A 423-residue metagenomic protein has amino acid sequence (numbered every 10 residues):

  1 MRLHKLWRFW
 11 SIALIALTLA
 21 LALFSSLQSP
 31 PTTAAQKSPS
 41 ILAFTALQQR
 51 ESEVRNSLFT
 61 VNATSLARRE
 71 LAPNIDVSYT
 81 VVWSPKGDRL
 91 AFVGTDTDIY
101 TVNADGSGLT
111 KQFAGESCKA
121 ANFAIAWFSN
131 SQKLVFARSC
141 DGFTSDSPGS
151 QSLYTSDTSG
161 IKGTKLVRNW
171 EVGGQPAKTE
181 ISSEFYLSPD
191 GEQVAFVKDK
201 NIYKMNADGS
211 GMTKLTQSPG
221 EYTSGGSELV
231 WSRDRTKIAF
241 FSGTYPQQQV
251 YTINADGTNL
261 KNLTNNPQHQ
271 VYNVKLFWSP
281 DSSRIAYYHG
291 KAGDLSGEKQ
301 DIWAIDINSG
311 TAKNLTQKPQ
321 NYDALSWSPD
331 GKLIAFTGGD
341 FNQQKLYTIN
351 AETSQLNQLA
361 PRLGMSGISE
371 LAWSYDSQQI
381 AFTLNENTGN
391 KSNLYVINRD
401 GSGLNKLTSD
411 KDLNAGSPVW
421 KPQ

Functional and structural regions predicted by a protein language model:
R2-L14: N-terminal Sec-pathway targeting helices
A13-F24: Bacterial N-terminal signal peptides
F24-P30: Membrane-interface motif at the C-terminal end of an N-terminal transmembrane signal
P30-Q423: Sequence signature of WD/YWTD-type beta-propeller architectures
